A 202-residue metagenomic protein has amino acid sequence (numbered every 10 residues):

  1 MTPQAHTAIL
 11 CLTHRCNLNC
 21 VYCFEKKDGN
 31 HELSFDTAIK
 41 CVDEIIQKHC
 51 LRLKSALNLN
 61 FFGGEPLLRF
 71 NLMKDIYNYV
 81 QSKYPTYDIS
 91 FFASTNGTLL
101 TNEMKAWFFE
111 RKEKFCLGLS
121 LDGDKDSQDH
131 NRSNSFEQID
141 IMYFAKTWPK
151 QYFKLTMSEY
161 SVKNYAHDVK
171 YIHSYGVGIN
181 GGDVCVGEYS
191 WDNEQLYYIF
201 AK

Functional and structural regions predicted by a protein language model:
T2-D36: Canonical Radical SAM [4Fe-4S] cluster-binding loop centered on the CxxxCxxC motif and its immediate flanking residues
H14, E65, M157-E159: Residue-level signal for short, function-critical loop segments
C16, C20, F61, A93: Conserved, mostly hydrophobic/aromatic
Y22-K26, L57-G64: Glycine-/proline-rich flexible loop or hinge segments
N30-A38, P66, F70, H130 (+2 more regions): Flexible, glycine- and charge-enriched loops at secondary-structure boundaries
D43-N60, R69-W191: Radical SAM/AdoMet-radical enzyme domain recognition
S190-K202: A C-terminal junction/extension of Radical SAM enzymes
